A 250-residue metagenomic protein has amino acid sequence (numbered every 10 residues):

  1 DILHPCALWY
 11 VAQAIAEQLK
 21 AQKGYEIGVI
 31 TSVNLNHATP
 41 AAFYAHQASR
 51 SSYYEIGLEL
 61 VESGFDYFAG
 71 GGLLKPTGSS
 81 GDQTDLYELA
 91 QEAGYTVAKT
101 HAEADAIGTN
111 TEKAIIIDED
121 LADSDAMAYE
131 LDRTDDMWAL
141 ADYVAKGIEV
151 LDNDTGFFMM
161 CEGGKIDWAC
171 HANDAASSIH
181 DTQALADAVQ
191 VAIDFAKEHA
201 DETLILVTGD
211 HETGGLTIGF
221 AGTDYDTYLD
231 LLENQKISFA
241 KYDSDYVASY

Functional and structural regions predicted by a protein language model:
D1, H37-Y250: A post-motif C-terminal structural segment
D1-S51, F65: Active-site nucleophile/metal-coordination loop of metallo-enzymes that catalyze phosphate/sulfate and related
